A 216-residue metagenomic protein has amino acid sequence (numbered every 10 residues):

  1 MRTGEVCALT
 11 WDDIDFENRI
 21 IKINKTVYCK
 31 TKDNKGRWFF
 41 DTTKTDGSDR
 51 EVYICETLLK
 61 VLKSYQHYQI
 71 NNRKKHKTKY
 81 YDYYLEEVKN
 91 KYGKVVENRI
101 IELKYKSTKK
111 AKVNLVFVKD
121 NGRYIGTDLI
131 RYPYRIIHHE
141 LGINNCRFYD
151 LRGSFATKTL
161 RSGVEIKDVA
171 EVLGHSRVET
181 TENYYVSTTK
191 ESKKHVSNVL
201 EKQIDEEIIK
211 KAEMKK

Functional and structural regions predicted by a protein language model:
M1-E5, L129, P133-E140, D150-S176 (+1 more regions): C-terminal catalytic core of tyrosine-transesterase DNA break-rejoin enzymes
M1-V27, K167: Short, charged phosphate-coordinating catalytic segments
D13, Q69, S176, S187-S192 (+2 more regions): The DNA-recognition helices of helix-turn-helix-type DNA-binding domains
N18, C29-T31, K35-D49, E56-L58 (+5 more regions): C-terminal secondary-structure termini that scaffold catalytic or DNA-interacting sites
V27, L173-V199: Catalytic-site neighborhood detector that most strongly recognizes the C-terminal catalytic loop/helix of tyrosine
F39-D49, V118-G126, G142-D150, S187-E191: Short, contiguous acidic/charged loop-to-helix segments that flank catalytic cores in large enzymes
C55-I143: Active-site/catalytic core of tyrosine-dependent DNA strand-transfer enzymes
